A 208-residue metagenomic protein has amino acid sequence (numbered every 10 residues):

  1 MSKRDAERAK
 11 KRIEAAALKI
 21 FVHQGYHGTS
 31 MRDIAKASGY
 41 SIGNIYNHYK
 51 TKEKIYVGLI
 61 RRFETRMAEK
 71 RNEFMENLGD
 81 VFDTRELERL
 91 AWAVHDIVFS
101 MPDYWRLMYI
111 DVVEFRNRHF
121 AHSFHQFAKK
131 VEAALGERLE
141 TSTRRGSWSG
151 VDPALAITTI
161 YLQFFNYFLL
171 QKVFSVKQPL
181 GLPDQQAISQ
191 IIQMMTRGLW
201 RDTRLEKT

Functional and structural regions predicted by a protein language model:
M1-R8, M75, T203-T208: N-terminal intrinsically disordered/low-complexity leader segments
R12, A16, I20-K54, G58-R62: Helix-turn-helix
E14, I60, E64, Y109 (+1 more regions): Amphipathic, non-transmembrane alpha-helical scaffold segments
L59-L90, L135, E140-T143: Amphipathic alpha-helical linker/stalk segments
A68, N72, D96-S100, R118-R144 (+3 more regions): Amphipathic alpha-helical packing segments from all-alpha helical-bundle domains
N72-D103, P153-I160, R204-L205: Hydrophobic alpha-helical connector segments
F99-H119, L169-F174: Amphipathic alpha-helical segments used for helix-helix packing
W105, E140-I192, D202-T208: Hydrophobic/aromatic-rich alpha-helical bundle segments in the mid-to-C-terminal region
